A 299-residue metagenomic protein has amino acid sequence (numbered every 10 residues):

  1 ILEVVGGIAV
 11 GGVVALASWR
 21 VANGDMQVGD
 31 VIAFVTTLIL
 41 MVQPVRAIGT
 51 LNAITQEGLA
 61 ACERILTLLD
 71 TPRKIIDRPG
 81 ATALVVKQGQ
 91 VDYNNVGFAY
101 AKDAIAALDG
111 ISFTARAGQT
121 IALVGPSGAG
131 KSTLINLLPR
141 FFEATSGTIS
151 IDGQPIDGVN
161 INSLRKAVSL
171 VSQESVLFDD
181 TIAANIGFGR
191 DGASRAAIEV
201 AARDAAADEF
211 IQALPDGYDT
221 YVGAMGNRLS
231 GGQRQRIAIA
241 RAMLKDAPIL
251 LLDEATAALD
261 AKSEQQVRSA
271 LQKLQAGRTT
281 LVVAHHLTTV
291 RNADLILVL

Functional and structural regions predicted by a protein language model:
I1-A33, T55: A hydrophobic transmembrane-helix motif
G6-V13, E57, S194, P248 (+1 more regions): Residue-level signal for transmembrane alpha-helical positions in Major Facilitator Superfamily
G7, A33-P44: Small-residue-enriched core segments of transmembrane alpha-helices in multipass membrane transport and channel
A9-L16, Q43, A60, A206: Transmembrane alpha-helix boundary/anchor motif
A15-W19, E63, E254: Transmembrane alpha-helix boundary and packing residues in multipass membrane permease domains and related
L40-L68: Cytosolic ends of transmembrane helices, especially the final helix of ABC transmembrane type-1 domains
T67, K74, G187: Conserved E/DxxT/N motif and adjacent residues on the DHp alpha2 helix of HisKA-family sensor histidine kinases
D77-R78, T82-L299: ABC-type nucleotide-binding domain
